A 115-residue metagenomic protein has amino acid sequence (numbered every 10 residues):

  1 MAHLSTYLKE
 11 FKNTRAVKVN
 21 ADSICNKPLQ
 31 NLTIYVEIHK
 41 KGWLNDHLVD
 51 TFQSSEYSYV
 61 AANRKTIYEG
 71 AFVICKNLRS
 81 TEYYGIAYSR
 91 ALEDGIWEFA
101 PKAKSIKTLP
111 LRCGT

Functional and structural regions predicted by a protein language model:
M1-N45: Short, surface-exposed binding/anchoring microloops in extracellular/periplasmic proteins
I34-I38, E56, A71, W97: Soluble, non-transmembrane alpha-helical interaction regions
N45-S54, W97: Tryptophan-centered short beta-strand motifs
F52-K76: A beta-strand/beta-hairpin structural motif
S55-Y59, E93-T115: Short beta-strand elements
K76-K104: Internal, hydrophobic beta-strand segments that form the core of beta-sheet-rich folds
